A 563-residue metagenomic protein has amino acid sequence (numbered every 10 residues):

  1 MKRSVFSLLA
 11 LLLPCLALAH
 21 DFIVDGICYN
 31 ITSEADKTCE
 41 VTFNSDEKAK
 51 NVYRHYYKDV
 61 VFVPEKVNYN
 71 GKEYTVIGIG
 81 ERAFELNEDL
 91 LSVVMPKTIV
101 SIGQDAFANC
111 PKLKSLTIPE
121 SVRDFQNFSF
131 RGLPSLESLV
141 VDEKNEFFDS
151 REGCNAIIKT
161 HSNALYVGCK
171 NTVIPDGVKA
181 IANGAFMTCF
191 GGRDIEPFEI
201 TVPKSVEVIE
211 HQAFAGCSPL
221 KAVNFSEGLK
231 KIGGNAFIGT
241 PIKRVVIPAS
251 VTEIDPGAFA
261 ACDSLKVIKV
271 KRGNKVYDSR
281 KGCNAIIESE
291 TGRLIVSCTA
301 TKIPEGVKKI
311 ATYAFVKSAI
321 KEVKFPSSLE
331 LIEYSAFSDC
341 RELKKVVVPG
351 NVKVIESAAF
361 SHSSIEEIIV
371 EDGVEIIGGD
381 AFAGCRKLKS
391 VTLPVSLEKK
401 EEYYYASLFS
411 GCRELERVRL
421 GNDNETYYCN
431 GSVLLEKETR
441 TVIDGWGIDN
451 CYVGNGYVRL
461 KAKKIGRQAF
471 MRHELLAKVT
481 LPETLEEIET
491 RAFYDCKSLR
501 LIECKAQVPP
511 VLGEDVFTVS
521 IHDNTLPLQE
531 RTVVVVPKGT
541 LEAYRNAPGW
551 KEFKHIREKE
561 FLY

Functional and structural regions predicted by a protein language model:
M1-S4: Positively charged n-region of N-terminal signal peptides that target proteins for export
F6-L9: Sec-dependent N-terminal signal peptides
A17-D21, G26: Boundary at the C-terminal end of the N-terminal hydrophobic targeting segment
E34-D36, K50-G78, E88-S101, C110-D124 (+16 more regions): Structural signature of tandem-repeat unit edges
E81-R82, G103-A106, N127-S129, N183-A185 (+10 more regions): Consensus positions within tandem repeat domains that build extended binding/scaffold surfaces
D515-Q529: Short, conserved loop/helix-junction motifs that constitute active-site signature segments in enzyme catalytic cores
